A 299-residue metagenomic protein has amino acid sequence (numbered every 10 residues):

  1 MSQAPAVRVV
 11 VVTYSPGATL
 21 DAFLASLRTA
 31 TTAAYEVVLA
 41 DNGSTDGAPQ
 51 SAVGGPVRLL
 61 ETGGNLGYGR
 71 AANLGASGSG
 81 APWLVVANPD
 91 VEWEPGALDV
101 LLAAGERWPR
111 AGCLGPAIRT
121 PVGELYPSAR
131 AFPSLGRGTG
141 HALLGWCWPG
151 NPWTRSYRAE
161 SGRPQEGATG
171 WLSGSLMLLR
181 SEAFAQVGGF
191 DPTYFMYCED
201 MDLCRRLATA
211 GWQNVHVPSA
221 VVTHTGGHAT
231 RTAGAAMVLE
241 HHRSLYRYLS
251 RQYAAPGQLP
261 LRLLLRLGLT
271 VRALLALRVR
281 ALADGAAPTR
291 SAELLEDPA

Functional and structural regions predicted by a protein language model:
A25-A34: Short, acidic, metal-binding catalytic loop of nucleotide-sugar glycosyltransferases
S26, D41-Q50, G64, E94: A conserved acidic beta->alpha catalytic loop
E61-S79: Glycine-rich, basic loop-to-helix element that forms the pyrophosphate-binding segment of sugar-nucleotide handling
L84: Short aromatic/hydrophobic "clamp" motif used to bind/position activated sugar donors
E94-P127: Conserved donor NDP-sugar-binding/catalytic core segment of glycosyltransferases
P133-T169: Short, flexible, basic/aromatic active-site loop/helix in glycosyltransferases
G162-V221: A short, conserved alpha-helix in the catalytic core of glycosyltransferases
R205-G285: Active-site-adjacent helix/loop segment of glycosyltransferases that harbors family-specific signature motifs
